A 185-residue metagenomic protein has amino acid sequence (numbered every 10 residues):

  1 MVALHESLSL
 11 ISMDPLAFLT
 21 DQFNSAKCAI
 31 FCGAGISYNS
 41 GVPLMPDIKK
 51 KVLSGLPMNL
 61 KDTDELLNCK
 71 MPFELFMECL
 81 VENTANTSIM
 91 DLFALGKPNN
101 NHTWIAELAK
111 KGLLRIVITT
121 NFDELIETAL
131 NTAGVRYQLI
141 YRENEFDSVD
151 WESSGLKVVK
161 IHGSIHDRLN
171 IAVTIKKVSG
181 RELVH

Functional and structural regions predicted by a protein language model:
V2-H185: Conserved catalytic-core helix/loop/strand module for nucleotide-ribose chemistry
